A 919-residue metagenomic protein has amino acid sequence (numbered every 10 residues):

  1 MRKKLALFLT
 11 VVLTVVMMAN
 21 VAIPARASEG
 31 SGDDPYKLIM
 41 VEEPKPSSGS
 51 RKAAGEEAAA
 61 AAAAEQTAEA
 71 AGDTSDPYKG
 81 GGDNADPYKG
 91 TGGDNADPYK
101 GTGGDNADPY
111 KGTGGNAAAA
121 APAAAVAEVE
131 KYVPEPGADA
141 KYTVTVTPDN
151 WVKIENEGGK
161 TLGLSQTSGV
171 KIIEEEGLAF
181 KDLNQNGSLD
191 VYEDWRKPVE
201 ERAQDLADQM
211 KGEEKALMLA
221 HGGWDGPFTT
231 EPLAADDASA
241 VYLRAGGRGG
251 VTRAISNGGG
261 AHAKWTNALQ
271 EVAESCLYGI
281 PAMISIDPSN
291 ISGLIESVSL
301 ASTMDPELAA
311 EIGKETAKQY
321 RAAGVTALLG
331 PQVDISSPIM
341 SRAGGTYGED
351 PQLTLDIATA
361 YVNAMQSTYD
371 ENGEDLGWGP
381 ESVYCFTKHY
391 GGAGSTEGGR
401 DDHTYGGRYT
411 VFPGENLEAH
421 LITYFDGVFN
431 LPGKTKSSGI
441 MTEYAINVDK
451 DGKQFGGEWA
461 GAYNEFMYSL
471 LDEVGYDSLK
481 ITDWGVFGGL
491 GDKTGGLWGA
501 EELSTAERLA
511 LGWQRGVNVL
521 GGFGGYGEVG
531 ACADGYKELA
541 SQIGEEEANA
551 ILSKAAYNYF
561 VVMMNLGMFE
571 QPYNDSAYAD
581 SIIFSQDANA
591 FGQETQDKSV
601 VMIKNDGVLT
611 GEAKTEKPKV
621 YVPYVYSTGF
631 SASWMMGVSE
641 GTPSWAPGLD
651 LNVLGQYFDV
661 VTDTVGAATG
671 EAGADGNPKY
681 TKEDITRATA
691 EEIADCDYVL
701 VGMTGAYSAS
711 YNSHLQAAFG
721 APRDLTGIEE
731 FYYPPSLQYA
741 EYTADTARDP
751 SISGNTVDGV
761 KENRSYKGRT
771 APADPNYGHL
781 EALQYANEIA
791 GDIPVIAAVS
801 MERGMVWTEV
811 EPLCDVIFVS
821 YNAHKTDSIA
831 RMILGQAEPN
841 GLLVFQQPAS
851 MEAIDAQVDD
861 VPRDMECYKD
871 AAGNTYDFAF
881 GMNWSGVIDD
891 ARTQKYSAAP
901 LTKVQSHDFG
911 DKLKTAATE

Functional and structural regions predicted by a protein language model:
M1-L7: Positively charged n-region of N-terminal signal peptides that target proteins for export
T10-N20: Bacterial N-terminal signal peptides
L13, I23-A25, V41-E43: Intrinsic disorder/low-complexity segments, especially N-terminal tails and targeting/processing regions
M18-D33: Sec-dependent signal peptide cleavage junction
G30-K37, E42-E57, A61-E69, G81 (+1 more regions): Glycoside hydrolase catalytic-domain context in secreted enzymes
T74-G114: Long, intrinsically disordered low-complexity tandem-repeat segments
